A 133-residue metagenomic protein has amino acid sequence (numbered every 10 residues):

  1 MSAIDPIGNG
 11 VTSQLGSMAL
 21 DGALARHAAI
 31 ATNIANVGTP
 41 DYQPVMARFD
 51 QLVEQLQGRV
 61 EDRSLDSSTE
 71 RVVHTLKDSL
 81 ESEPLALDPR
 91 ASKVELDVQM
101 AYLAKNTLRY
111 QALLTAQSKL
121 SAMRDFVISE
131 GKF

Functional and structural regions predicted by a protein language model:
M1-F133: Amphipathic alpha-helical polymerization modules
